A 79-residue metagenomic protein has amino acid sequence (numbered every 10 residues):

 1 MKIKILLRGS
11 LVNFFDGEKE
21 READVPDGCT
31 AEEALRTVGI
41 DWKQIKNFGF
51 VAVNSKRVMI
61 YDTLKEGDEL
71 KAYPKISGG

Functional and structural regions predicted by a protein language model:
M1-G78: Ubiquitin-like/PB1-type beta-grasp interaction modules and other compact soluble beta-rich domains
